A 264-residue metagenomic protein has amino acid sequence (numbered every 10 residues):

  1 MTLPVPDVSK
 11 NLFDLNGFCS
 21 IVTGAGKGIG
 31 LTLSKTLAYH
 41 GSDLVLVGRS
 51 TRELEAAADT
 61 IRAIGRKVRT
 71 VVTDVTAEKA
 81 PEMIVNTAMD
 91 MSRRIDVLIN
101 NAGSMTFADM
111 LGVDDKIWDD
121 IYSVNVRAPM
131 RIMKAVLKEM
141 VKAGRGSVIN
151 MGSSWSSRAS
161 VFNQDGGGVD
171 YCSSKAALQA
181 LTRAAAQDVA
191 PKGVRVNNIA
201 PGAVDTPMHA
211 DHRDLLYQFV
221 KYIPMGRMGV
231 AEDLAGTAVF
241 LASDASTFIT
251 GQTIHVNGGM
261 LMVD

Functional and structural regions predicted by a protein language model:
T2-D14, R158, V239, T250-D264: Short C-terminal tail/terminal secondary-structure segment of NAD(P)H-dependent dehydrogenase/reductase domains
C19, G26-G28: Conserved glycine-rich cofactor-binding loop
D109-M110, D114-Y122, F219: Substrate-binding pocket helix/loop in short-chain dehydrogenase/reductase
M130, R227-M262: C-terminal substrate-recognition "lid" of short-chain dehydrogenase/reductases
M133, S174, T182: Active-site helix of classical SDR
K138, R183, Q187-D188, T247: Alpha-helical segment proximal to the catalytic Tyr-Lys
A190, R195, I249-G251: Short, small/polar-rich loop/turn modules that mediate ligand/substrate recognition or access, typified
